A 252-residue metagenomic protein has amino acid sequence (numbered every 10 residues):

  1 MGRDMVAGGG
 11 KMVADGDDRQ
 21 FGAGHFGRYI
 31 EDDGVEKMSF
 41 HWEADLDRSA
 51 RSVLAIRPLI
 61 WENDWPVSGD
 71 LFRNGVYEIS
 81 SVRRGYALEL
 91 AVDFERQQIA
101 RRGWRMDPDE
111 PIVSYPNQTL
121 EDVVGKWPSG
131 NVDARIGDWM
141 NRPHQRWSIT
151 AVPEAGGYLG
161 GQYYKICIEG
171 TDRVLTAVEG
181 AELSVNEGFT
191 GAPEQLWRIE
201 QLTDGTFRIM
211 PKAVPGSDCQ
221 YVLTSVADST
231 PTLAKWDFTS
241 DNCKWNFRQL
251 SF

Functional and structural regions predicted by a protein language model:
M1-G27, D64-V76: Surface loop/turn signatures of beta-propeller and other carbohydrate-active proteins
G16, F21-G24, D33, M38 (+1 more regions): CBM-like carbohydrate-recognition segments
A23-H25, V35, L54-I56, Y163 (+1 more regions): Extracellular structured ligand-interaction cores
F26, I30-E31, E36, G216 (+1 more regions): C-terminal, surface-exposed recognition/capping segments
Y29, V35-A44, I79-S80, K165-C167 (+1 more regions): Hydrophobic core segments of beta-strands in well-ordered, beta-rich domains
E36, S52-L54, V132, P231: Repetitive beta-architecture junctions, highlighting loop-to-beta-strand starts across blade-like repeats
D45-R73: Beta-propeller fold recognition
F72-F252: Lectin-like carbohydrate-binding module/patch detector with strong preference for beta-trefoil
